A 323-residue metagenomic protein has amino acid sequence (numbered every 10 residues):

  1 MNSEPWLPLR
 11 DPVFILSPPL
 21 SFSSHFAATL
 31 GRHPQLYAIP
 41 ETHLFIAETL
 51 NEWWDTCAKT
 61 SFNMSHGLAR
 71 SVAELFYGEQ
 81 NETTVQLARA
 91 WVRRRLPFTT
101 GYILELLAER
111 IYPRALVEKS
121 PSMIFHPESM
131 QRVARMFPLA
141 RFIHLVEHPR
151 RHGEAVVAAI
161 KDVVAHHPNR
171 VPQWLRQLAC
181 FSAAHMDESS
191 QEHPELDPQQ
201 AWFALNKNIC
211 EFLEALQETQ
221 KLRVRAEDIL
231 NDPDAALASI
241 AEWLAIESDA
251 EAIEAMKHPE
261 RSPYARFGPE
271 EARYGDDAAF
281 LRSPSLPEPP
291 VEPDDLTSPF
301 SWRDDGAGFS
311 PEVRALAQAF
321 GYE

Functional and structural regions predicted by a protein language model:
M1-F14, L175-L196, F203-N206, C210-E214 (+4 more regions): PAPS-dependent sulfotransferases, especially Golgi type II membrane carbohydrate sulfotransferases
S17: The Walker A (P-loop) glycine that initiates the GxxxxGKT/S ATP-binding motif of P-loop NTPases
S21: ATP-binding Walker
S24-L36: A conserved segment at the C-terminal end of the G1
Y37-M136, A165-S189, P284-P299, D305-G308 (+1 more regions): PAPS-dependent sulfation machinery
H43-L44, H148-R151, I229-L230: Conserved nucleotide-binding/hydrolysis micro-motifs of P-loop NTPases
V133-A158: Conserved phosphate-donor/acceptor-positioning beta-strand/loop module used by diverse small-molecule
